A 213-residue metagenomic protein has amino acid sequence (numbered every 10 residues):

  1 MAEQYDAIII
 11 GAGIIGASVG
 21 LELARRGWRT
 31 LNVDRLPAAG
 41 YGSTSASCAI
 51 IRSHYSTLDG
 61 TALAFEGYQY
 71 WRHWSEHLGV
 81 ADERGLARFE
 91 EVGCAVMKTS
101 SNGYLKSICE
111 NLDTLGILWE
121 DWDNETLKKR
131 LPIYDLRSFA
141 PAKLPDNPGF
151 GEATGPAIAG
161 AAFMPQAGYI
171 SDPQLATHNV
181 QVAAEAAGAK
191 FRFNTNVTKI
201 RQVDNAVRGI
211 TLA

Functional and structural regions predicted by a protein language model:
A2-I15, L31: Beta1/beta-strand and adjacent pyrophosphate-binding region of the FAD-binding site in flavoprotein oxidoreductases
G20, A24, A183: Gly/Ala-rich phosphate-binding loop of Rossmann-like dinucleotide-binding domains, activating on the conserved
A24-T44: Glycine-rich FAD pyrophosphate-binding loop
C48-P148: Dinucleotide-binding Rossmann-like beta1-alpha1 core, especially the glycine-rich loop that anchors the ADP
S101-F193, K199-A206, T211: Flavin (FAD/FMN) cofactor-binding and adjacent substrate-gating region of FAD-dependent oxidoreductase domains
